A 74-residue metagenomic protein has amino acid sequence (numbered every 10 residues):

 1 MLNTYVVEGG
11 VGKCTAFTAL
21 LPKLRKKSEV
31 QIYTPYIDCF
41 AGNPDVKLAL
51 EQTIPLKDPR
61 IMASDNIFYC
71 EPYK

Functional and structural regions predicted by a protein language model:
M1-K74: Catalytic machinery of carbohydrate-active enzymes, primarily nucleotide-sugar-dependent glycosyltransferases
